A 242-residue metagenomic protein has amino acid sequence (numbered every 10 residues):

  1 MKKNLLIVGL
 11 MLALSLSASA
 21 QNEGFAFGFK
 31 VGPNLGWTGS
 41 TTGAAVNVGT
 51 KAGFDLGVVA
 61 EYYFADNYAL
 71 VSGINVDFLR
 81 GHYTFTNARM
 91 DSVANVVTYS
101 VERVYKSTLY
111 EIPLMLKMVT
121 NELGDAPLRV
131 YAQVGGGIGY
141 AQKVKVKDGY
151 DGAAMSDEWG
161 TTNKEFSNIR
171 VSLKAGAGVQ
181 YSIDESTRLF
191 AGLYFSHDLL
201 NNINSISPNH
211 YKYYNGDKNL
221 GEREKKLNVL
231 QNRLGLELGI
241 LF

Functional and structural regions predicted by a protein language model:
M1-G24: Cleavable N-terminal export/targeting peptides
K2-K3, K30, K117: A general lysine-centric signal
A20-V59, R233, G239-F242: Short glycine/proline- and aromatic-enriched beta-strand/turn motifs that initiate or cap beta-hairpins
N22-F25, P33, Y62-Y150, L234-F242: Gram-negative (and chloroplast) outer-membrane scaffold detector with strong preference for beta-barrel transmembrane
F25, T50-F54, K106-Y110, L128 (+2 more regions): Residues that define the transmembrane beta-barrel architecture of outer-membrane proteins
T38-N47, R80-S107, Q142-S167, I203-L227: Flexible, solvent-exposed loop segments that connect beta-strands
F54-L56, I112-L116, V171-A177, Y181: Transmembrane beta-barrel strand/turn architecture of Gram-negative outer membrane proteins
R170, A175, Q180-F242: Predominantly the C-terminal beta-signal and adjacent terminal strand-loop region of outer-membrane beta-barrel
